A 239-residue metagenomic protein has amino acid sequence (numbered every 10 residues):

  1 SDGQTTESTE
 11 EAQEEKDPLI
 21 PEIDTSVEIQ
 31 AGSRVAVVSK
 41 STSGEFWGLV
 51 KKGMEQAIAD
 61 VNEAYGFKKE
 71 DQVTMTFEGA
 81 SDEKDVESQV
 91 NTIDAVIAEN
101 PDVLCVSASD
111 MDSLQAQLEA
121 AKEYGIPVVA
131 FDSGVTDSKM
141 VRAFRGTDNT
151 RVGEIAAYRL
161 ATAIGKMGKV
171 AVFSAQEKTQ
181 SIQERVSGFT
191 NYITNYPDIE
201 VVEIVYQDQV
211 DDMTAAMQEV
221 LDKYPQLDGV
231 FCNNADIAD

Functional and structural regions predicted by a protein language model:
S1-D239: A residue-level marker of the well-folded mature domains of exported/periplasmic proteins
